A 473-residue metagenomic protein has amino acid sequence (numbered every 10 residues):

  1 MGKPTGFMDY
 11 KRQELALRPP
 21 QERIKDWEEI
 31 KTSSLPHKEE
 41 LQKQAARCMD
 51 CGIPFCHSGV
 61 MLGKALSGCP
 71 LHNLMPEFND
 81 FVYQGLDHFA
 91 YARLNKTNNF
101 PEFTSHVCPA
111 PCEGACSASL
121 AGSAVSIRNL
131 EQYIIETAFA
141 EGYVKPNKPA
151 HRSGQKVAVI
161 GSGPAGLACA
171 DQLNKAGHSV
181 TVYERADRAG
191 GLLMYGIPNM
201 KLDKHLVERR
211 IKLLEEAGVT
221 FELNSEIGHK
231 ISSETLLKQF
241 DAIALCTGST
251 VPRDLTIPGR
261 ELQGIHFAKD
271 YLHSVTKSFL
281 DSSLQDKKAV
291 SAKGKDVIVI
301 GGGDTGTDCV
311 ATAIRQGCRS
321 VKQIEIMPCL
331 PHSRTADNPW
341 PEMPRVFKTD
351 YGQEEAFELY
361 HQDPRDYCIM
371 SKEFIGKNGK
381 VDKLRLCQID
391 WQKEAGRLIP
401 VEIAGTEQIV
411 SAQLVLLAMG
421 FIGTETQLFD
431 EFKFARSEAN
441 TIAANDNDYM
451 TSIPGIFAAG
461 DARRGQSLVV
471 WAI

Functional and structural regions predicted by a protein language model:
T5-F7, E29-G63, D87-P111: Immediate flanking context of iron-sulfur cluster ligation sites
M8-S34, Q42-A46, G59, H72-V82 (+7 more regions): Beta1-alpha1 glycine-rich phosphate/pyrophosphate-binding loop at the start of Rossmann-like nucleotide-binding domains
R12-E39, Q44-R47, G52, G379-A439: C-terminal catalytic lobe of FAD-dependent flavoproteins
A65, F78, P101-I160, A176 (+4 more regions): FAD-binding core/adjacent interface of flavoenzyme oxidoreductases
G161-P164, G301-G303, D461: Glycine-rich Rossmann-fold phosphate-binding loop(s) that bind the pyrophosphate of adenine dinucleotide cofactors
L223-L237, C368-K380, D390-Q392: A conserved short coil-to-beta-strand element within the FAD-binding core of flavoproteins
E261-G294, Q392-Q466: FAD-site-proximal beta/loop scaffold in flavoenzymes
G306-A311, Q316, A459-I473: A conserved FAD-binding loop/helix module that cradles the flavin
